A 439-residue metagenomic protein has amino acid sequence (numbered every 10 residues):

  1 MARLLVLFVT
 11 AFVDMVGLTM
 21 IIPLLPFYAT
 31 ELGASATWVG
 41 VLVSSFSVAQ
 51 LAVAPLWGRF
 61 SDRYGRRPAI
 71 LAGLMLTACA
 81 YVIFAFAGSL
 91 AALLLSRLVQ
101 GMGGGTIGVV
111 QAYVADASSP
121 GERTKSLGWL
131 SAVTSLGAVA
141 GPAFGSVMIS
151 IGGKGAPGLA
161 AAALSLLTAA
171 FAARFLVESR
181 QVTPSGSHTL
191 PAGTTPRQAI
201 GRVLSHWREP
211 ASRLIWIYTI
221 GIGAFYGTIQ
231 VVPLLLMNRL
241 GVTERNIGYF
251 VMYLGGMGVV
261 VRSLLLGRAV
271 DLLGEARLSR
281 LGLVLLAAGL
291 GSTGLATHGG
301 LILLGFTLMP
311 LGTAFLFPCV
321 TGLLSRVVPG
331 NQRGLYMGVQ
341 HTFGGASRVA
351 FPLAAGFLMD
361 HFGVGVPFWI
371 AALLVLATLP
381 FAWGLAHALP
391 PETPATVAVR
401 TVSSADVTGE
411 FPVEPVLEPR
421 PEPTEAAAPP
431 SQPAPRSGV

Functional and structural regions predicted by a protein language model:
M1, V177-W216: Juxtamembrane intracellular "pre-TM" segments in multi-pass secondary transporters
L24-A36, V231-N246: Short amphipathic helix-loop junctions that connect adjacent transmembrane helices in Major Facilitator Superfamily/SLC
G33, G65, F86-A91, A296-T297: Helix-breaking motifs and short loop linkers at transmembrane-helix boundaries and internal kinks in secondary membrane
L51-G88: Conserved MFS/SLC helix-loop-helix module at the cytosolic interface between two early adjacent transmembrane helices
A54-Y64, V261-G274: Helix-to-loop junctions at the C-terminal end of transmembrane segments in multipass secondary transporters
S96-S135: Cytoplasmic helix-loop-helix junction between adjacent transmembrane helices in 12-TM secondary transporters
L130-R174: Helix-loop-helix hairpin linking two adjacent transmembrane segments in secondary transporters
A276-V320: C-terminal transmembrane helical hairpin of 12-TM major facilitator-type secondary transporters
